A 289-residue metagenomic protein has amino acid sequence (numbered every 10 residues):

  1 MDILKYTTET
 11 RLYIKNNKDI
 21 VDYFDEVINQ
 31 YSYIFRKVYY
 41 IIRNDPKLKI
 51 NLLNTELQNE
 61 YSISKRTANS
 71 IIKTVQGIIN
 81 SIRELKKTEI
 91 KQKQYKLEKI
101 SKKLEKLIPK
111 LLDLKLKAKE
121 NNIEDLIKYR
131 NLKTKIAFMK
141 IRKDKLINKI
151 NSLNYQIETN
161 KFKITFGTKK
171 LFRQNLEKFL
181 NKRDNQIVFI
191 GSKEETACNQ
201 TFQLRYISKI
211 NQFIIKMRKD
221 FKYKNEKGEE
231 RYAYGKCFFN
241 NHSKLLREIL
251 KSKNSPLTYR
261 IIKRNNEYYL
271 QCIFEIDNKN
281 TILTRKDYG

Functional and structural regions predicted by a protein language model:
M1-G289: Nucleic-acid substrate recognition interfaces
